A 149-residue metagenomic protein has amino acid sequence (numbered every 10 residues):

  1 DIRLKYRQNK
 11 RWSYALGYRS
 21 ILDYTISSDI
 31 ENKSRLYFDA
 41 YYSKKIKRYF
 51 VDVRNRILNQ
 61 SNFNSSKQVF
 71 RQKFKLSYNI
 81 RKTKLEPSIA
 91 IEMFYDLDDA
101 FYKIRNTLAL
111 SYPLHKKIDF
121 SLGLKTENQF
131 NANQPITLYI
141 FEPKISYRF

Functional and structural regions predicted by a protein language model:
D1-K44: Hydrophobic/aromatic-rich structural module bridging two neighboring secondary-structure elements via a short loop
D1-K5, A15-D23, I57, R105-Q129: Transmembrane beta-barrel domains of bacterial outer-membrane proteins
Y6, Y42-K44, Y78-I80, Y112 (+1 more regions): Residue-level signature of outer-membrane beta-barrel architecture
R11-L16, K47-V51, K82-P87, K116-L122: Repeated loop/turn-to-beta-strand initiation elements of outer-membrane beta-barrel proteins
Y18-Y24, K44-I46, I57-S61, M93-L97 (+2 more regions): Transmembrane beta-strands of outer-membrane beta-barrel pores
N32-L36, S66-F70, Y102-I104, T137-F141: Residues that define the transmembrane beta-barrel architecture of outer-membrane proteins
A40, T137-F149: Outer-membrane beta-barrel "beta-signal"
Y42-S43, R48-E92: Detector for outer-membrane/organellar transmembrane beta-barrel domains, recognizing the amphipathic beta-strand
